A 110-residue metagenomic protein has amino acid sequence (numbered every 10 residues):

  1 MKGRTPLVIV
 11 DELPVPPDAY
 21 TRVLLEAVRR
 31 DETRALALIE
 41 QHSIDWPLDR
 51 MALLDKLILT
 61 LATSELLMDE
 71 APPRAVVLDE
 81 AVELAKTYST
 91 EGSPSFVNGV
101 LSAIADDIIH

Functional and structural regions predicted by a protein language model:
M1-P94, N98-H110: N-terminal interaction/assembly modules
